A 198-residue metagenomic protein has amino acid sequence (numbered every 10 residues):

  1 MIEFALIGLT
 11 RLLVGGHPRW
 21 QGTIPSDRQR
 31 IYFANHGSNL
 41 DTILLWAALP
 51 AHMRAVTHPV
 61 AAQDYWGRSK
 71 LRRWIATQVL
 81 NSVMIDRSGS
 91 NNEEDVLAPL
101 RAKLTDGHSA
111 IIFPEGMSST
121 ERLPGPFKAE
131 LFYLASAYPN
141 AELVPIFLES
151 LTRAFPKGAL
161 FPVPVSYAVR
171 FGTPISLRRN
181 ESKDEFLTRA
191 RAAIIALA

Functional and structural regions predicted by a protein language model:
M1-G15, G67-N81, F155-P164: Alpha-helical membrane-targeting segments
F4-H36: Helix-to-loop junction immediately C-terminal to a conserved catalytic motif
I7-V14, D86-N91, E121-R122: Short, flexible loop segments at the rims of nucleotide/cofactor-binding pockets, characterized by
G22-I24, L40-D41, A47, N92-P124 (+1 more regions): N-terminal/domain-start segments enriched in small and hydrophobic, helix-friendly residues, covering either
S26-S88: Catalytic core of membrane glycerolipid acyltransferases/transacylases, capturing the structured, soluble-facing
R28-Q29, A55, D106-S109, A141: Short coil/turn segments at beta-strand junctions that form active-site/ligand-binding loops
A62-W66, G116, F147-T152: Short beta-alpha junction loops
W74, S109, T120-D184: A cross-family acyltransferase "interaction/gating" segment
